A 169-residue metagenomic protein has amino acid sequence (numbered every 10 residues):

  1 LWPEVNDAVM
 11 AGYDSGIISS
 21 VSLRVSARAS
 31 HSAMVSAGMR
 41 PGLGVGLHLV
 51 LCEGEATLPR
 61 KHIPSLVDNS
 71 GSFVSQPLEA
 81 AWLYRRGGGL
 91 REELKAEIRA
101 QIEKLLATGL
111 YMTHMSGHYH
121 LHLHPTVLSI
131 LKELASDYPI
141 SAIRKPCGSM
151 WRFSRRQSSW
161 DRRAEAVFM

Functional and structural regions predicted by a protein language model:
L1-W2, L83-K95: Active-site mouth loops of central-metabolism enzymes
P3-A27: A short alpha/beta connector and helix-capping loop motif
V9-S15, H31-G44, S65-G71, L106-A107: Acidic (Asp/Glu)-rich catalytic clusters
I18-S22, G42-H48, Y111-S116, S141-A142: Structural preference for beta-strand elements that scaffold enzyme active sites
R24-R28, H48-C52, H118-H120, G148-W151: Active-site beta-loop-alpha junctions enriched in small/polar residues
S32-L43, G54, L58, S129-Y138: Short amphipathic alpha-helices and their capping/turn segments at secondary-structure boundaries
A56-G88: Active-site gating loops and adjacent loop-to-helix segments of metal-dependent hydrolytic enzymes
L90, R99-M169: Catalytic domains of cell-wall/extracellular-matrix polysaccharide-remodeling enzymes, centered on de-N-acetylation
